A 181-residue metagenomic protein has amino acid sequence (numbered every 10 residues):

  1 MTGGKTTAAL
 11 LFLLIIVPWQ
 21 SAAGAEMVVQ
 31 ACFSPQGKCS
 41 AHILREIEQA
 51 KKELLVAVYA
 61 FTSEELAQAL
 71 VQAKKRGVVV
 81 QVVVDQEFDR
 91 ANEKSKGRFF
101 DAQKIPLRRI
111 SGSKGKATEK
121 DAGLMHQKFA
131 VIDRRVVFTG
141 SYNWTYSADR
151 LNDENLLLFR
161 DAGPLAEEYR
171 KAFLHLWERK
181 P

Functional and structural regions predicted by a protein language model:
M1-A9: Bacterial N-terminal signal peptides that target proteins for export
A9-P18: Bacterial N-terminal signal peptides
A22-Q49, Q68, Q72-P181: HKD-type phospholipase D/PLD-like phosphodiesterase module
L54-V58, V82-V84: Short catalytic-loop micro-motif centered on adjacent basic/acidic residues
A57-A60, E64-A67: N-terminal carbohydrate-binding/catalytic regions of secreted carbohydrate-active enzymes
